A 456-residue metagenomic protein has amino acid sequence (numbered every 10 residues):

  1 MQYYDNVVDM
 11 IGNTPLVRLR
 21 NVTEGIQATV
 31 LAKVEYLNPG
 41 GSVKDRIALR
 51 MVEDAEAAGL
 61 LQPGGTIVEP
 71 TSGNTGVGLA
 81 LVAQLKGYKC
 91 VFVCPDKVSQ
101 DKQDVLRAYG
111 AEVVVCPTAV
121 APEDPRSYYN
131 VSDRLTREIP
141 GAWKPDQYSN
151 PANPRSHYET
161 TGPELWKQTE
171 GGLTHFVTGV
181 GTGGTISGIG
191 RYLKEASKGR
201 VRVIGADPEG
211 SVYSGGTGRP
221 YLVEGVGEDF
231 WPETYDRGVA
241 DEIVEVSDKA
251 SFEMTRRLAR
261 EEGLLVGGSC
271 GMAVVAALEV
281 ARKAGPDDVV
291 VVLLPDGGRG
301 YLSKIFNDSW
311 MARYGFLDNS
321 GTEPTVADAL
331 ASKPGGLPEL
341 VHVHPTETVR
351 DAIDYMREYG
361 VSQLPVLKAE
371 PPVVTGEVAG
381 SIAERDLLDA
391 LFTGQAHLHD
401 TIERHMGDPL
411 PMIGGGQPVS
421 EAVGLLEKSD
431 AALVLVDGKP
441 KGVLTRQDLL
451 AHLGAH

Functional and structural regions predicted by a protein language model:
M1-A329: PLP-dependent amino-acid enzyme catalytic core
G238-V239, T322-L340, L398-L410: Bateman (tandem CBS) regulatory domains
V341-V361, V366-E370, L391, P411-D430 (+3 more regions): The conserved cystathionine-beta-synthase
V373, V378-A379, L388, L435 (+1 more regions): Short hydrophobic beta-strand segments in globular cytosolic domains
E384-E403, L449-H456: A short, polar/charged loop-to-alpha-helix boundary motif
